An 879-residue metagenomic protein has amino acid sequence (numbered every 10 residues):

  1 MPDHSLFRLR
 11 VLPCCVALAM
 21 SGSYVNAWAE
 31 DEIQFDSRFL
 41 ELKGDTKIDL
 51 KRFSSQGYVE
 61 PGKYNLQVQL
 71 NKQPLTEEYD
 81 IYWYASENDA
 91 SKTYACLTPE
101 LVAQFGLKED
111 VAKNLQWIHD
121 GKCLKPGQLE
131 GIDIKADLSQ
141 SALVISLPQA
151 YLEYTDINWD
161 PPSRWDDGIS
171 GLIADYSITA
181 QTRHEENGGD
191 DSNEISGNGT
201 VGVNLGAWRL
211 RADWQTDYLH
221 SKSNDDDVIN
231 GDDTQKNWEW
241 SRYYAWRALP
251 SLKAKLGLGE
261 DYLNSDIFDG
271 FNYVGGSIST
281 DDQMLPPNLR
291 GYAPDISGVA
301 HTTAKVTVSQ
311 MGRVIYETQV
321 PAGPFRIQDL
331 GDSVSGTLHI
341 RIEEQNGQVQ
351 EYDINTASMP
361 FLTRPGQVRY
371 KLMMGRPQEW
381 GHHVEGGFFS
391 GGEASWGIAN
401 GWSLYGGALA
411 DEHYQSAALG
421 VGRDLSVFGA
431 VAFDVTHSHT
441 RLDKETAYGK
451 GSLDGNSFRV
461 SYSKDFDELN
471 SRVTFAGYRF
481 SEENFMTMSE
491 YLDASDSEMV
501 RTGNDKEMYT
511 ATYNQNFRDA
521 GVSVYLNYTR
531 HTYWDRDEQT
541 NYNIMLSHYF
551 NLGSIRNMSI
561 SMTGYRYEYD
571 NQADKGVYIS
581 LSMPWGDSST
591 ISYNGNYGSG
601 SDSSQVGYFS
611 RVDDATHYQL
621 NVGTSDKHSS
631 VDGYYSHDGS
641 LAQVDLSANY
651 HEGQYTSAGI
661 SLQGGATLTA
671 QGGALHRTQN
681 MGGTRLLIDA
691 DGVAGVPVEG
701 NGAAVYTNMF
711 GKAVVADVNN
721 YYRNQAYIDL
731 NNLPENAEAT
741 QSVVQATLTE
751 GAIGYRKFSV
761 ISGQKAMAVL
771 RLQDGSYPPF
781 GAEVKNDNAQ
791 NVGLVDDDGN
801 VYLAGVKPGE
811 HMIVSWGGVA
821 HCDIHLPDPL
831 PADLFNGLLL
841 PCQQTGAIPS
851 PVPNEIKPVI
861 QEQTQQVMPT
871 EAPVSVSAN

Functional and structural regions predicted by a protein language model:
P2-L18, A27-R290, S599-T667, R677 (+1 more regions): Post-signal-peptide, soluble extracytosolic/periplasmic N-terminal scaffold domains of envelope/secretory systems
E60-W83, G692-G702, D774-N788: Short, ordered, surface-exposed loop/turn motifs in non-cytosolic proteins
V68, I296-G298, L686-A690, Q764-Q773: A short, amphipathic beta-strand motif
D80, A703-K712, A789-N800: Short, acidic Ser/Thr/Gly-rich low-complexity loop/linker segments typical of extracellular and cell-surface proteins
N88-L97, L330-S335, G711-E738, E750 (+1 more regions): Short Pro-Gly-centered beta-turn/loop motif in secreted/extracellular proteins
W165, N193-A207, G231-P250, G386-N400 (+12 more regions): Feature captures outer-membrane beta-barrel proteins of Gram-negative bacteria and organelles
W165-V228, V368-D443, S471, S610-T616 (+3 more regions): Conserved, compact domain cores that house catalytic/ligand-binding motifs in diverse enzymes and effector modules
Y176-A180, A212-T216, L256-Y262, L372-R376 (+9 more regions): Transmembrane beta-barrel strands of outer-membrane/channel proteins
